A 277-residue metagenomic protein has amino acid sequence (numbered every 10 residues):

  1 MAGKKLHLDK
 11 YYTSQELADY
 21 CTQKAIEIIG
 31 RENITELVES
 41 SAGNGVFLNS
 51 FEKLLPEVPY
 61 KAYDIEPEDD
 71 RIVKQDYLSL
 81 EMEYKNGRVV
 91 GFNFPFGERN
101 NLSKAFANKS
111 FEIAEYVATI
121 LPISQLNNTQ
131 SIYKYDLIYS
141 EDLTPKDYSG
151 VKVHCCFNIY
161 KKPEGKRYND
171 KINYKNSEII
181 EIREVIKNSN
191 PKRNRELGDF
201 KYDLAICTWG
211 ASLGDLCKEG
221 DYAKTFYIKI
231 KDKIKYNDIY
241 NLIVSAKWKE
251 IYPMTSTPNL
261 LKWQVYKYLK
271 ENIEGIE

Functional and structural regions predicted by a protein language model:
M1-E277: Class I S-adenosyl-L-methionine-dependent methyltransferase catalytic core
